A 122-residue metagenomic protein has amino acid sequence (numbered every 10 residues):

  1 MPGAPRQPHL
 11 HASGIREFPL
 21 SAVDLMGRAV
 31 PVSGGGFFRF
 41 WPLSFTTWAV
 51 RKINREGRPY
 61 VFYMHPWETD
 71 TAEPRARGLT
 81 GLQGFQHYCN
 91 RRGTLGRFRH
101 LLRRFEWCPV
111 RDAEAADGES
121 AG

Functional and structural regions predicted by a protein language model:
M1-Y63: Active-site-adjacent pocket scaffolds in enzyme catalytic domains
W41-G122: C-terminal domain-boundary segment and adjacent tail
